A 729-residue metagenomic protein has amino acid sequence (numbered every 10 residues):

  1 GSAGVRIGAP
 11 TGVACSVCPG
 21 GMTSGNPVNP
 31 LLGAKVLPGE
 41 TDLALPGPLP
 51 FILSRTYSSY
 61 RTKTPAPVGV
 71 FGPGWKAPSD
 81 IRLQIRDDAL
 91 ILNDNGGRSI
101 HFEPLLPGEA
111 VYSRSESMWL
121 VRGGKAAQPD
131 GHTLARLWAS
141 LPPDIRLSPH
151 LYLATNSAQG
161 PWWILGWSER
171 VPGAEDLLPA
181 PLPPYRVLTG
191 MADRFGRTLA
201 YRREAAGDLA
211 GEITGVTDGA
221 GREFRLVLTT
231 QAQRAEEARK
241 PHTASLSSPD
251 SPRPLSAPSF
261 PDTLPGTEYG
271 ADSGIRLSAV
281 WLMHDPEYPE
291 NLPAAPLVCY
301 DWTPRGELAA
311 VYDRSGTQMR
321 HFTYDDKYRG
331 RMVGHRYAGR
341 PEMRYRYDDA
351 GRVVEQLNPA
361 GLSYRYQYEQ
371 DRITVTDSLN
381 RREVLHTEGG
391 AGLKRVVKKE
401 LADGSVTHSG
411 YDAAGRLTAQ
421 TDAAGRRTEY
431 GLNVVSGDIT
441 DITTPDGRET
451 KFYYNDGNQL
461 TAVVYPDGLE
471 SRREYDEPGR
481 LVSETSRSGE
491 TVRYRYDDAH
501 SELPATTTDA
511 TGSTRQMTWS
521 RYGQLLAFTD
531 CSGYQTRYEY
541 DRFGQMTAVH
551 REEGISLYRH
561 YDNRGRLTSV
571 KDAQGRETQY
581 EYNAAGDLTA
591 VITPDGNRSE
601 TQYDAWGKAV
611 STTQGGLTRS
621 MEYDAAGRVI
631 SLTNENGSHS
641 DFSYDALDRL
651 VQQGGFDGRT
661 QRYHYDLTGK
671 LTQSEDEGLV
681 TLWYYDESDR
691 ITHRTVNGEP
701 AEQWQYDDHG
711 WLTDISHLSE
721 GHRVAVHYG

Functional and structural regions predicted by a protein language model:
G1-A66, G97, A139-P143: Intrinsically disordered, low-complexity segments enriched in small residues
N26, D80-L83: Segments forming oxygen-rich coordination pockets for charged ligands
A34-K35, T41-P48, R82-L83, I91-N93 (+2 more regions): A general structural signal for short secondary-structure junctions and capping/turn motifs
G39-T41, S79-D80, L297, V406-H408: Generic recognition of flexible, low-complexity loop/linker segments
Y60-D80, D87: Acidic, aromatic-enriched beta-alpha/helix-loop junctions
F71-P73, D88-G729: Extended charged/polar low-complexity repeat regions
